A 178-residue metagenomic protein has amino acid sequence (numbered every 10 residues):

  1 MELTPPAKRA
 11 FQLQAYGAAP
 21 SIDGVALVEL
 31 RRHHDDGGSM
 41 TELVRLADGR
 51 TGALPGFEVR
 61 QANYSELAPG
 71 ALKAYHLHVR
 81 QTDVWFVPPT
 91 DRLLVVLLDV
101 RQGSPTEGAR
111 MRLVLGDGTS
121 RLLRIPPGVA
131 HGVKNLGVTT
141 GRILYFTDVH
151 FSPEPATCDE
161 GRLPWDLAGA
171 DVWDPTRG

Functional and structural regions predicted by a protein language model:
M1-G118, L136-G178: Non-catalytic, conserved peripheral segments adjacent to functional cores
G118-R124, V129-G137: Beta-rich strand-turn-strand
